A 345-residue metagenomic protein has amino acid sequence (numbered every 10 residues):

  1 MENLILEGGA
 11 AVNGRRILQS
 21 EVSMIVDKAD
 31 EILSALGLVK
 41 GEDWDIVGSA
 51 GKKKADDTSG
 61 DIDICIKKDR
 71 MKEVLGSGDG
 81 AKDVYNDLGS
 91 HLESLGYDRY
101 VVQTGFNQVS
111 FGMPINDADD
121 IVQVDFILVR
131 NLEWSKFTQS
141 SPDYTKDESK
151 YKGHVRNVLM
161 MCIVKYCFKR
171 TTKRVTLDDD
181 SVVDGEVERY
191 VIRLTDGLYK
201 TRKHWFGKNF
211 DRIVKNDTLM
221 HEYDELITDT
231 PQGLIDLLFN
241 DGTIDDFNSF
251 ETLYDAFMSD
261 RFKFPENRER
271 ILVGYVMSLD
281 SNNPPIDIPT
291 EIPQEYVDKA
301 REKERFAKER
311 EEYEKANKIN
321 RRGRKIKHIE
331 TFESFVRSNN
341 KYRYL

Functional and structural regions predicted by a protein language model:
M1-V47: Helical scaffold of the NTase/Pol beta-like nucleotidyltransferase catalytic core
E2, E7, E21, E309 (+2 more regions): Acidic-residue sensor for enzyme active/binding pockets
V12-I32, I66-D120: Metal-dependent nucleotidyltransferase catalytic core
A29-S77: Active-site nucleotide-donor binding segment shared across nucleotidyl transfer reactions
L38-K40, E93-Y100, K165-R174: Structural alpha-beta junctions
G105-E311: Catalytic cores of NTP-dependent nucleotidyl/adenyl transfer enzymes across multiple folds
I319-R343: Short acidic, low-complexity intrinsically disordered linear motifs used for protein-protein interactions
